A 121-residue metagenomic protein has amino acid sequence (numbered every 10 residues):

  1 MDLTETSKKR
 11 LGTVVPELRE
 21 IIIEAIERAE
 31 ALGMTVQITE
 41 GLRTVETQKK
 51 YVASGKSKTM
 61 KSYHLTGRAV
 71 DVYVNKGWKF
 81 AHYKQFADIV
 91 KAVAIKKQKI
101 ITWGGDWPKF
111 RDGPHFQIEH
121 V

Functional and structural regions predicted by a protein language model:
M1-Q37: Active-site acidic/histidine clusters and adjacent loop/turn architecture that either coordinate catalytic ions
T4, K56-K58: Preference for short coil/turn "hinge" residues that link or interrupt alpha-helices
E20, K49-S54, D88, A92: Charged/polar, solvent-exposed surface patches and flexible loops
I26-S54, K96, I100-G104: Extended, low-complexity, intrinsically disordered C-terminal regulatory tails of eukaryotic serine/threonine kinases
K58-V121: Catalytic cores and adjacent binding grooves of peptidoglycan-active enzymes
